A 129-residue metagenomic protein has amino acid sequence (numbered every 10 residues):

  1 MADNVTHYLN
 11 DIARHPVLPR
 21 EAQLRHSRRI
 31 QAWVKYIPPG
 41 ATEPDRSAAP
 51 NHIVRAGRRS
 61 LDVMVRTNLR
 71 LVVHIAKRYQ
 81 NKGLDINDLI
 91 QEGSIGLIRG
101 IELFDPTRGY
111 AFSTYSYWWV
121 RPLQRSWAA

Functional and structural regions predicted by a protein language model:
A2-A129: Alpha-helical promoter-recognition and RNA polymerase-docking modules of transcription initiation factors, dominated by
